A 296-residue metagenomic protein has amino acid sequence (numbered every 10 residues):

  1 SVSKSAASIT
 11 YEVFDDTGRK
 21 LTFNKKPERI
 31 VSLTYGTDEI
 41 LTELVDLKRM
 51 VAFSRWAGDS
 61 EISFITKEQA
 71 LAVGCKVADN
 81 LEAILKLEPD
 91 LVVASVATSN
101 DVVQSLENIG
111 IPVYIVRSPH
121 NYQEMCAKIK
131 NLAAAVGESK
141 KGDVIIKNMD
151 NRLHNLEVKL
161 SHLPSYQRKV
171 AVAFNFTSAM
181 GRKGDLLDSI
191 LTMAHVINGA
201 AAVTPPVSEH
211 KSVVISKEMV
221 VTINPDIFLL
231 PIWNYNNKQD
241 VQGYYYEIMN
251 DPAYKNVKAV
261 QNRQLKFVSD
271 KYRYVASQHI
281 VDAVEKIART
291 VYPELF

Functional and structural regions predicted by a protein language model:
S1-F23: Short, low-complexity disordered leader/linker segments with a strong preference for bacterial N-terminal type II
I9-T10, K20-T22, D101-M180, A201 (+2 more regions): Extracytoplasmic substrate-binding proteins
D16-G18, L71-E82, P119, P205-K217: Short helix-initiation/N-cap motifs at beta->coil->alpha
R29-L87, L91-V96, V196-G199, E209: A short, structured surface patch at a secondary-structure boundary
T34, V96, S118, P231-Y235 (+1 more regions): Short secondary-structure boundary segments
N80-E88, N108-I109, V214-N224: Short helices/loops that flank or line small-molecule/ion binding pockets
L186-E209, F267: His/Asp/Glu-enriched short active-site or ligand-binding loop at hydrolase and phosphoryl-transfer sites
Y235-D251: Short, surface-exposed loop/helix-turn segments at secondary-structure junctions that function as lids/hinges flanking
